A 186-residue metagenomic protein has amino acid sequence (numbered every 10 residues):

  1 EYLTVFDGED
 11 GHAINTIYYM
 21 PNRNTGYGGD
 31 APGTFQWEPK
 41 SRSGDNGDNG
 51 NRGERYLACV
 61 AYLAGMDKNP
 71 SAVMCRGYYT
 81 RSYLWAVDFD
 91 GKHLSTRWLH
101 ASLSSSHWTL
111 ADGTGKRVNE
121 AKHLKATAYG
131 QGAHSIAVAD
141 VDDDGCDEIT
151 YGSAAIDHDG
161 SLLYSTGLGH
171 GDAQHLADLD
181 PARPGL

Functional and structural regions predicted by a protein language model:
E1-L186: Beta-propeller-forming repeat regions
